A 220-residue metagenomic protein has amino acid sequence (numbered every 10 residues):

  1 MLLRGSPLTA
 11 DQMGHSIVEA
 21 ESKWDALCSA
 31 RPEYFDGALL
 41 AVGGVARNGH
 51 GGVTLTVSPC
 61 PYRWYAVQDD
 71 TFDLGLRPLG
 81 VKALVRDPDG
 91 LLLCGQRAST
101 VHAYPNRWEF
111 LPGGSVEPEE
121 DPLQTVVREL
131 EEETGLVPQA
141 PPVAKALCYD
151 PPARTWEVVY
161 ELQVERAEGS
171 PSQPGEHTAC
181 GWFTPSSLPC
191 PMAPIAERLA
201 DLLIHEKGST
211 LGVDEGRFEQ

Functional and structural regions predicted by a protein language model:
M1-R107, G114-R128, L136-E168, P194-E197 (+1 more regions): N-terminal leader/linker segments that precede catalytic domains of diphosphate-processing enzymes
W108-E109, G175: Short, glycine/charged-enriched secondary-structure capping and boundary segments
R128-E129, S186: Structural detector for helix-capping/boundary residues
E133: Short alpha-helical functional segments enriched in proximate histidine and acidic residues
S170-L202: NUDIX/MutT-family hydrolases
